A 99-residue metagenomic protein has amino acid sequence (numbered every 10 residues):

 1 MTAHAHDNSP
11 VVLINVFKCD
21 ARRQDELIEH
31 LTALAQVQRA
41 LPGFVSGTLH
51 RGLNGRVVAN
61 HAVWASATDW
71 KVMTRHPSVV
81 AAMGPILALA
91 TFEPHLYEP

Functional and structural regions predicted by a protein language model:
T2-H6, A33-V45, V63-Y97: An amphipathic, aromatic/His-enriched active-site/gating alpha helix that lines ligand/cofactor pockets
H4, L27-H30, H50: Hydrophobic alpha-helical segments with strong N-terminal bias
S9-V11, E26, L41-P42: Short, flexible segments with low predicted structural confidence
V11-F17, T48-T74: Short, well-ordered beta-strand segments in beta-rich or mixed alpha/beta enzyme and ligand-binding folds
K18-E29: Short, surface-exposed ligand-recognition loops at beta-strand->loop->(often short) alpha-helix junctions that present
D20-R22, A67, P99: Generic structural motif
